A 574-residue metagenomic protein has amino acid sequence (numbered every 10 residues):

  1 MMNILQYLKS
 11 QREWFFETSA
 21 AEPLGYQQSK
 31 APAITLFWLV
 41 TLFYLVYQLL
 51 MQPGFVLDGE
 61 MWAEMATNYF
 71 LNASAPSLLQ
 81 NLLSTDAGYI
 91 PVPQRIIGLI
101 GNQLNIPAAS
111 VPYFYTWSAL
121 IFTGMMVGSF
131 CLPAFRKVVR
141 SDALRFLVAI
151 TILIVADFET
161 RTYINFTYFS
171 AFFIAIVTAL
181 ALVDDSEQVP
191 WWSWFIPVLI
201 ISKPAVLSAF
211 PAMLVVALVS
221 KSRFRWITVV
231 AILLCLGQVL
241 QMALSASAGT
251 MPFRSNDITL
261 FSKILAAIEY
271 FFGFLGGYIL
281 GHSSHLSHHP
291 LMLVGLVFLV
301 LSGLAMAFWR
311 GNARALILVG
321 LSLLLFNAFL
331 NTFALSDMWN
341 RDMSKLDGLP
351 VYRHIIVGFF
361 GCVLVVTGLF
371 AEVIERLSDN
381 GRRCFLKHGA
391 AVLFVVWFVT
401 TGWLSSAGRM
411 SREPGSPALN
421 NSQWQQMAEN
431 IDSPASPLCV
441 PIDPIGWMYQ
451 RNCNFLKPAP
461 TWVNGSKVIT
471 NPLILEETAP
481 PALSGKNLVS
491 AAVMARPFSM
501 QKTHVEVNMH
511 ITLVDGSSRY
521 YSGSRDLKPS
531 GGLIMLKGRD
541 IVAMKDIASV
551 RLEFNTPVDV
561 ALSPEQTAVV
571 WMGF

Functional and structural regions predicted by a protein language model:
N3-A156, S186-E187, V215-A217, R223-V230 (+6 more regions): Intrinsically disordered, polar/acidic, low-complexity terminal segments
L50, L104, F166, F173 (+1 more regions): Transmembrane helix irregularities
F55-P76, Q241-G276, F333-L349: Extracytoplasmic catalytic-loop and juxtamembrane helix elements of membrane-embedded, polyprenol/dolichol-linked
Y115-L120, T167-A171, S262-Y270, H285-F298 (+1 more regions): Alpha-helical transmembrane segments of polytopic membrane proteins
S118-V183, I201-S202, L325-L369: Membrane-interface micro-motifs in multi-pass membrane enzymes
V177-D184, A209-A217, L299-M306, I356-R376: Transmembrane alpha-helices and membrane-interface helical segments of multi-pass integral membrane enzymes
Q188-V216: Membrane-interface alpha helices of multi-pass inner-membrane proteins
Y278-C362: Alpha-helical transmembrane segments and terminal signal-anchor/GPI-anchor hydrophobic tails, characterized by long
